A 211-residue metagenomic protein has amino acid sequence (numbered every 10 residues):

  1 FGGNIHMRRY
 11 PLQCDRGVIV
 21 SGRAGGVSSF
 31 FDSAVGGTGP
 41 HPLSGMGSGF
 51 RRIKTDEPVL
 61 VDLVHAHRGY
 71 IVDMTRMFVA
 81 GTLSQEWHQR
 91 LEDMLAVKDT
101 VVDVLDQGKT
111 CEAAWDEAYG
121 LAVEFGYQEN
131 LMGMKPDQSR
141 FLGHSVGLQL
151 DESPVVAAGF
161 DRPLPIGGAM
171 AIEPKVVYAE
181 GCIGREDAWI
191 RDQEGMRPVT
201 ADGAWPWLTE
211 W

Functional and structural regions predicted by a protein language model:
F1-W211: Active-site neighborhoods and metal-handling regions in enzymes and metal-associated proteins
